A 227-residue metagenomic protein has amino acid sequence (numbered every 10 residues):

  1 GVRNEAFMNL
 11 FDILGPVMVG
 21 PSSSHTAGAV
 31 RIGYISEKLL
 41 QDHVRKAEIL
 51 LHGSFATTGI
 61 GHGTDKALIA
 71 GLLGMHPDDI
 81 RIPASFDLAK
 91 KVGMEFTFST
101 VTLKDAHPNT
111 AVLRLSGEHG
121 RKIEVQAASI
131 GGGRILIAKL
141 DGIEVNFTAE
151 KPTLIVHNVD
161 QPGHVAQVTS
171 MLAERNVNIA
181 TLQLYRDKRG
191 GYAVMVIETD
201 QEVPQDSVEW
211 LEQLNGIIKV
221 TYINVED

Functional and structural regions predicted by a protein language model:
G1-F7: Short, Lys/Arg-enriched N-terminal segments with co-localized hydrophobic residues within the first ~10-30 amino acids
G15-G33: Conserved phosphate/anionic-ligand binding catalytic regions in large, soluble enzymes, centered on
V19, I35-D42, L73-P77, K91-E95 (+4 more regions): Generic secondary-structure signature for well-ordered alpha-helical cores
L39-E48, P108: Non-transmembrane, aqueous-exposed alpha-helical and coiled segments at domain scale
E48, H52-K91: A structural-propensity feature for long, helix-poor, extended segments
T58-K66, P108, V194-Q201: Short glycine/threonine-rich loop-to-helix capping motif typified by GTGT followed within a few residues by an Asp-Pro
L73-I123: Contiguous domain-boundary segments centered on the initiation and propagation of an alpha-helix
A84, F98-V101, V125-D227: A conserved regulatory-domain signal marking ACT and ACT-like small-molecule sensing domains and adjacent regulatory
